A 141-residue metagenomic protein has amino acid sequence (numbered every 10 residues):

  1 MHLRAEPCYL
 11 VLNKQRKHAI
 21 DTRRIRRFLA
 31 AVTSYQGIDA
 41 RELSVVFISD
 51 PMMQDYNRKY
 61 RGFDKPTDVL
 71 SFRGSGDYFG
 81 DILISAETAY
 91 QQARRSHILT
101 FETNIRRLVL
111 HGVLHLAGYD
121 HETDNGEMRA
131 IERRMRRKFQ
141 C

Functional and structural regions predicted by a protein language model:
M1-I105, L114-C141: An acidic/histidine-cluster motif and surrounding catalytic segment that typifies divalent-metal-assisted enzyme active
L108: C-terminal helix-coil-helix/basic helical segment that borders enzyme active sites and/or dimer interfaces and provides
H111: Small-residue (GG/TT-enriched) beta-loop-alpha framework at ligand/catalytic clefts
